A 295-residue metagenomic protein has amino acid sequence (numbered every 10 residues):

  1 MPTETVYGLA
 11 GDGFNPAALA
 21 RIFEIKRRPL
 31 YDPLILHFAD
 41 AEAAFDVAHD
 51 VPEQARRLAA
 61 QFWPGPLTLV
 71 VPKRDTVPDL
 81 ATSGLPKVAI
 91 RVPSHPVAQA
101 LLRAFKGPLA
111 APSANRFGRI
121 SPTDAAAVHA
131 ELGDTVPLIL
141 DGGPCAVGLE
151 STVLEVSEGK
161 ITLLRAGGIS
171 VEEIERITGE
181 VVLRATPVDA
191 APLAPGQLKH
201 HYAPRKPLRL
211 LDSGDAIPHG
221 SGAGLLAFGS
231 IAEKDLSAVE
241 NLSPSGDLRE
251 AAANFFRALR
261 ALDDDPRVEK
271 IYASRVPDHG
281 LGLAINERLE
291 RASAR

Functional and structural regions predicted by a protein language model:
P2-R295: Active-site-adjacent structural elements in enzyme catalytic cores
